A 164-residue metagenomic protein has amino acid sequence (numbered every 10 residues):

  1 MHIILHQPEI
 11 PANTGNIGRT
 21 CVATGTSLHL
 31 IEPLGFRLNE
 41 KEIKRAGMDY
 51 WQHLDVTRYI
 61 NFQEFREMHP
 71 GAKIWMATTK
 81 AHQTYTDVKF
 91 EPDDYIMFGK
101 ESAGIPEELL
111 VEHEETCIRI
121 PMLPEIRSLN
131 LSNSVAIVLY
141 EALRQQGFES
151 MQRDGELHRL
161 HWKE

Functional and structural regions predicted by a protein language model:
M1-E164: Post-transcriptional modification and biogenesis factors for structured RNAs of the translation apparatus
